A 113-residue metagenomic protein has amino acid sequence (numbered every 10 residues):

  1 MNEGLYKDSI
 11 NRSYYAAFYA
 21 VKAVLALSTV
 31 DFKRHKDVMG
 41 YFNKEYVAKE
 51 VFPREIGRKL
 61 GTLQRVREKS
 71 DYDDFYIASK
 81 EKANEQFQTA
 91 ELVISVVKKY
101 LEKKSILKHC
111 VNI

Functional and structural regions predicted by a protein language model:
M1-I113: Terminal alpha-helical segments
